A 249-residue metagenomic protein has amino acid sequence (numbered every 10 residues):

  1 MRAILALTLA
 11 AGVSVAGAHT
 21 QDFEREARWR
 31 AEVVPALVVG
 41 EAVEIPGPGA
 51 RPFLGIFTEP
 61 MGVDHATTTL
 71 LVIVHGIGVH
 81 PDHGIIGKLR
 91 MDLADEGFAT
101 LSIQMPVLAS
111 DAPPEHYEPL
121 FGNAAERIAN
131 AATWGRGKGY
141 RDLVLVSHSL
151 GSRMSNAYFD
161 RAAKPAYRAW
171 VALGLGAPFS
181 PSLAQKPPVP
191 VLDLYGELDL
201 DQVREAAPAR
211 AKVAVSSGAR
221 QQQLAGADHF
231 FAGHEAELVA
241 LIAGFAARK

Functional and structural regions predicted by a protein language model:
I4-S14: Bacterial N-terminal signal peptides
H19-D64: N-terminal cap/lid segment of alpha/beta-hydrolase-fold proteins
G49-L54, T58-R136: Serine-hydrolase catalytic machinery in alpha/beta-hydrolase-like enzymes
P81-H83, S110-P114, M154-N156, P178-S182 (+2 more regions): Extracytoplasmic/secreted cell-surface and envelope-processing proteins
T133-V189: Primarily recognizes the serine-hydrolase "nucleophile elbow" in alpha/beta-hydrolase and SGNH/GDSL folds
R168-F231: The feature captures the conserved acid-bearing segment of alpha/beta-hydrolase catalytic domains
A219-K249: C-terminal catalytic histidine-bearing segment of alpha/beta-hydrolase fold enzymes
